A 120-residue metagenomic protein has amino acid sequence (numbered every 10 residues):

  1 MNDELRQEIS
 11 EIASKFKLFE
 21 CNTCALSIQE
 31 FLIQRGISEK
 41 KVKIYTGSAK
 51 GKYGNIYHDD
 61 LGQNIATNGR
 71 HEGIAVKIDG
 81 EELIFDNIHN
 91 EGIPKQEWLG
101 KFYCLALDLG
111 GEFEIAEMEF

Functional and structural regions predicted by a protein language model:
M1-F120: A structural boundary/capping signal
